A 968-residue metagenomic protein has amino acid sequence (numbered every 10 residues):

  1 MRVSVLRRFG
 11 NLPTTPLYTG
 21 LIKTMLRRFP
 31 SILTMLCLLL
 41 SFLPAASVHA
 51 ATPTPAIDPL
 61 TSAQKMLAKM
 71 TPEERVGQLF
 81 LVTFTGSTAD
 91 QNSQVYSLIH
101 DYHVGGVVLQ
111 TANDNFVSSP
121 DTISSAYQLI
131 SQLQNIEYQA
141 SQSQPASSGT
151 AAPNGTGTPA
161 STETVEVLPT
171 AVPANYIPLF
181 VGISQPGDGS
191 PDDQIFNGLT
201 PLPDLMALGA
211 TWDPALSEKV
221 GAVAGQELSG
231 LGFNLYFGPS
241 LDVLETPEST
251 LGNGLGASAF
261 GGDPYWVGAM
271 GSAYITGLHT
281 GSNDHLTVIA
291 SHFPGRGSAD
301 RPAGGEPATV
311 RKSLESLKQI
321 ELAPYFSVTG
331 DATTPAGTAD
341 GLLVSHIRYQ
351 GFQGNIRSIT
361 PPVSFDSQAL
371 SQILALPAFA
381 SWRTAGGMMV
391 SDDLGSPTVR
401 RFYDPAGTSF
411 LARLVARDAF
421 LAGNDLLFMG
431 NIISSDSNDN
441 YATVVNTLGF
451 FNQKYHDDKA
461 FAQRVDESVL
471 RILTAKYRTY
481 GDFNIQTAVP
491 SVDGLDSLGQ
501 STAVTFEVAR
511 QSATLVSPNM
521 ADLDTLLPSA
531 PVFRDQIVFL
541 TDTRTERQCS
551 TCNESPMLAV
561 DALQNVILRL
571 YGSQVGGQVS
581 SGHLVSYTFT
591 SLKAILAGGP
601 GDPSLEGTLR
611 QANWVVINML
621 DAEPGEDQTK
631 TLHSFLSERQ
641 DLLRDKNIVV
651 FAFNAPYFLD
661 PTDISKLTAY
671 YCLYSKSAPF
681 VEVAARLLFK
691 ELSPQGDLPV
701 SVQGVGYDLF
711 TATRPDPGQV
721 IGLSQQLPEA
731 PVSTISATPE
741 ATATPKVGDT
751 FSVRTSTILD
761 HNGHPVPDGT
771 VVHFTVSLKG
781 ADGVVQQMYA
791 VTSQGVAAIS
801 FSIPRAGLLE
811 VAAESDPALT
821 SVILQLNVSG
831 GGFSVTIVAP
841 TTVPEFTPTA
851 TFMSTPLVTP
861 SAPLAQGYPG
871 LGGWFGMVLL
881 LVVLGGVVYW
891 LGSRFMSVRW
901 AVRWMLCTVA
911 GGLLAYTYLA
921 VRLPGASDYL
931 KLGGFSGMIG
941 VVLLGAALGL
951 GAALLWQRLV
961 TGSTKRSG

Functional and structural regions predicted by a protein language model:
L33-P44: Bacterial N-terminal signal peptides
F42-T54: Sec-dependent signal peptide cleavage junction
A51-H103, F196, T384, Y403-V772 (+5 more regions): Preference for extracellular/luminal or secreted protein segments
A51-N197, P201, P518, A612 (+2 more regions): N-terminal hydrophobic targeting/anchoring segments and the immediately downstream early-domain regions of hydrolases
T71, Q91, S119-Q128, Q132 (+3 more regions): Second-shell residues forming the walls of enzyme active-site clefts
G77-F84, G105-L109, L179-G187, L235-P239 (+5 more regions): Hydrophobic faces of well-ordered beta-strands that scaffold small-molecule active sites in alpha/beta enzyme cores
L98-I123, V328-V363, R610-G625, T917-P924: Short acidic, glycine-rich surface-loop motifs adjacent to enzyme active sites
V117-G189, G209-G232, Y236, Y265 (+6 more regions): Active-site-adjacent structural elements in enzyme catalytic domains
